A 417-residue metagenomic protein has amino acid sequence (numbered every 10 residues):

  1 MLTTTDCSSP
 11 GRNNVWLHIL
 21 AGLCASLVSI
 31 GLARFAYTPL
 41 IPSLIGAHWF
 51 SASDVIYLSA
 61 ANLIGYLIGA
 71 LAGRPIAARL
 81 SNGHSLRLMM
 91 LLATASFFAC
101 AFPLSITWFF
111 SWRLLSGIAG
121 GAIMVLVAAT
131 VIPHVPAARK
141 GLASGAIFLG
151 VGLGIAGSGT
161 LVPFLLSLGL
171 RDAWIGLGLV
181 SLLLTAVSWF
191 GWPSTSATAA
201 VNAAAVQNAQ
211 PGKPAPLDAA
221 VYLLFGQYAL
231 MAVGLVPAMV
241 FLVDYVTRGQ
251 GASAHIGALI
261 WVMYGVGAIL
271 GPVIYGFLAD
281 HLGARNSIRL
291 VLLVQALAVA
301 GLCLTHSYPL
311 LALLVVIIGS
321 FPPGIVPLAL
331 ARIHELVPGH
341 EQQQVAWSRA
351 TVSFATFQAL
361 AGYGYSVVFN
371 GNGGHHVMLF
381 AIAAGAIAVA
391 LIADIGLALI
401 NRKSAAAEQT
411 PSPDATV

Functional and structural regions predicted by a protein language model:
T38, A220-V262, P272: Extracytoplasmic gate region of multi-pass secondary transporters
W49, S81, F102-W108, G251 (+2 more regions): Helix-breaking motifs and short loop linkers at transmembrane-helix boundaries and internal kinks in secondary membrane
T107-L115, P309-I317: Paired small-residue
W112-G150: Cytoplasmic helix-loop-helix junction between adjacent transmembrane helices in 12-TM secondary transporters
A122-V135, G324-P338: Intracellular juxtamembrane helix-capping segments at the cytosolic ends of symmetry-related transmembrane helices
G145-P193: Helix-loop-helix hairpin linking two adjacent transmembrane segments in secondary transporters
F164-L179, V367-I387: A membrane-interface helix-boundary motif in multi-pass transporters
H340-N372: A late C-terminal transmembrane helix in Major Facilitator Superfamily
